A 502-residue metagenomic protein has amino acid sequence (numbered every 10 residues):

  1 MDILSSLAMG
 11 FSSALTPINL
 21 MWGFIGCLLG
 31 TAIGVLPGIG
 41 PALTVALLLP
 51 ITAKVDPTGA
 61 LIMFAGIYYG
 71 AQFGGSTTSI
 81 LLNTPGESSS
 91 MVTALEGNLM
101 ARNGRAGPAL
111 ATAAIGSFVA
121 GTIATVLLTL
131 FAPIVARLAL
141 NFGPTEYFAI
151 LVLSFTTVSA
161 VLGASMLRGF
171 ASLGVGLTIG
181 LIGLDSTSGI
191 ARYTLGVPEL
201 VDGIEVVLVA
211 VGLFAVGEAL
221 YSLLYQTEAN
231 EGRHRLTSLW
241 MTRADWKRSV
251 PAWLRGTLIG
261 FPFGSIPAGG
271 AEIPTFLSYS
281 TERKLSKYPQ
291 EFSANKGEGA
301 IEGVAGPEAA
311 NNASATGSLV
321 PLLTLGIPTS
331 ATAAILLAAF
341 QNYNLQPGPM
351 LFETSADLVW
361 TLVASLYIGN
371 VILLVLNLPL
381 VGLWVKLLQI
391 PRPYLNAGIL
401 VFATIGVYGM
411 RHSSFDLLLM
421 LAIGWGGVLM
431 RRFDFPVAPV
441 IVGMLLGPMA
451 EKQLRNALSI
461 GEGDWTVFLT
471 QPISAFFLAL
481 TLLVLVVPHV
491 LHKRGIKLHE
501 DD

Functional and structural regions predicted by a protein language model:
M1-A60, P133, L140, A191-G299 (+4 more regions): Helix-loop-helix hairpins and the membrane-proximal interhelical loops of multi-pass alpha-helical transport proteins
C27, T31, L47-I51, F64-Q72 (+14 more regions): Transmembrane helix-bundle signature of multi-pass membrane transporters/permeases
C27-P41, G70-N83, V158-G163, L258-G269 (+3 more regions): Transmembrane alpha-helix interface/packing and boundary motifs in multi-pass membrane proteins, characterized by
P41-I51, F64, S79-L99, L130 (+8 more regions): Re-entrant/interfacial helical elements at transmembrane boundaries that shape and gate the permeation pathway
L47, L81-P108, I134, G143 (+4 more regions): Flexible loop linkers connecting adjacent transmembrane helices in multi-pass alpha-helical membrane transporters
T58-I62, L99-G116, Y288-V304, A331-A334 (+1 more regions): Membrane-interface alpha-helices at helix entry/exit sites of multi-pass transporters
Y68-S79, G86, G299-L325, T329 (+1 more regions): A structural-propensity feature for long, helix-poor, extended segments
A111-T227, N342-K493: Membrane-embedded alpha-helical modules
